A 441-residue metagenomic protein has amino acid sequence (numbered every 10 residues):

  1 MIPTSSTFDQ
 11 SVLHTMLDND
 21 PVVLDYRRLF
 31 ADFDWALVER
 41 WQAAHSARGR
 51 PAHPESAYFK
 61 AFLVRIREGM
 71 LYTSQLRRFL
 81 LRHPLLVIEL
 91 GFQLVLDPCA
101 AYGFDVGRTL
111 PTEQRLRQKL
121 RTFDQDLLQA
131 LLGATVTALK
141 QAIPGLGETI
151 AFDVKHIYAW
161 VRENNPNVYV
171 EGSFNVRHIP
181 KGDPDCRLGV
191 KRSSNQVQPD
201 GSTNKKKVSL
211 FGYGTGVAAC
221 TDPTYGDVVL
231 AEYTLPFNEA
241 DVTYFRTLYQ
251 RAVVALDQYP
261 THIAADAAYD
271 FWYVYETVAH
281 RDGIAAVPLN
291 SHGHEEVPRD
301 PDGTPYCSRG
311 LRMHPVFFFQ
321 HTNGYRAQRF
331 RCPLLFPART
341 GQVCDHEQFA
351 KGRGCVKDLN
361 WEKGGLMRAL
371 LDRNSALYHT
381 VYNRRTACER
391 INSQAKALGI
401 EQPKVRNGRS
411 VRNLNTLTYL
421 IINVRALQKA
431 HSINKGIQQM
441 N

Functional and structural regions predicted by a protein language model:
M1-Y58, L63, R67, T73 (+7 more regions): Dynamic "connector" segments at or just before major functional cores
A47-S56, K205-V208, N383, V405-N415: Structural motif
T73-Y102: DNA-recognition alpha helix
L80, G303-R326, W361-R406: Short amphipathic alpha-helical "interface-anchor" segments enriched in bulky aromatics
G91, R108-H280, P288-N290, N415: Polybasic low-complexity intrinsically disordered regions
C186-G189, Q196, G201, F330-L370: Long, low-complexity, polar/charged, intrinsically disordered or flexibly structured peripheral segments
A240-P337, D372: An internal, acidic/charged active-site-proximal segment that coordinates divalent cations and/or engages
Y378-N441: Basic, amphipathic alpha-helical segments enriched in Lys/Arg and hydrophobic/aromatic residues
